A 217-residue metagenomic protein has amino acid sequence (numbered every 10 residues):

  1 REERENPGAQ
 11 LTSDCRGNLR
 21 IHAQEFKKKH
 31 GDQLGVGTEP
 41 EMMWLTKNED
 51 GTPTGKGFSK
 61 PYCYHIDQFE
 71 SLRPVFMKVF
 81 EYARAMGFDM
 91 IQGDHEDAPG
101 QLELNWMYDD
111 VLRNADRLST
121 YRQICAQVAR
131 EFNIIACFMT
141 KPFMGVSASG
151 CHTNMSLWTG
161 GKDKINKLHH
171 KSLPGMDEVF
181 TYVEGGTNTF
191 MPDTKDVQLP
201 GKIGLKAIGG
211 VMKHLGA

Functional and structural regions predicted by a protein language model:
R1-A217: Glycine-rich, acidic/polar active-site loops that bind/position phosphate-bearing ligands
